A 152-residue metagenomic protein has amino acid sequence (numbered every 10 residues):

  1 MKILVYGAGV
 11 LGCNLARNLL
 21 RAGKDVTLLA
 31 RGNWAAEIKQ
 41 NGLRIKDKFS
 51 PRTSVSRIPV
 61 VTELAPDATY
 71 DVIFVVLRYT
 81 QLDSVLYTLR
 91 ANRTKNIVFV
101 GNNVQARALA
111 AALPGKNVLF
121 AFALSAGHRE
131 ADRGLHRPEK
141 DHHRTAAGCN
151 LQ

Functional and structural regions predicted by a protein language model:
M1-S50: NAD(P)+-binding Rossmann beta1-loop-alpha1 motif at the extreme N-terminus of oxidoreductases
L28, I97-G101, N150-L151: Short, hydrophobic beta-strand segments that form beta-sheet elements in well-ordered domains
W34, S56-R57, E139, A147: A generic secondary-structure signal marking the coil-to-beta-strand transition
L43, I58-P59, D141, C149: A broad, low-specificity signal marking well-ordered, structured residues that form hydrophobic/aromatic
R44-D47, G115-N117, L135-P138: Short, hinge-like loop/turn segments at secondary-structure boundaries
K46, V61, L119, N150-Q152: Residues in well-ordered beta-strands of folded domains
R52-G134: Rossmann-like NAD(P)(H) cofactor-binding subdomain of soluble oxidoreductases
R133-Q152: Short beta-strand and adjoining strand-loop segment in the mid-core of the Rossmann-like NAD(P)-dependent dehydrogenase
